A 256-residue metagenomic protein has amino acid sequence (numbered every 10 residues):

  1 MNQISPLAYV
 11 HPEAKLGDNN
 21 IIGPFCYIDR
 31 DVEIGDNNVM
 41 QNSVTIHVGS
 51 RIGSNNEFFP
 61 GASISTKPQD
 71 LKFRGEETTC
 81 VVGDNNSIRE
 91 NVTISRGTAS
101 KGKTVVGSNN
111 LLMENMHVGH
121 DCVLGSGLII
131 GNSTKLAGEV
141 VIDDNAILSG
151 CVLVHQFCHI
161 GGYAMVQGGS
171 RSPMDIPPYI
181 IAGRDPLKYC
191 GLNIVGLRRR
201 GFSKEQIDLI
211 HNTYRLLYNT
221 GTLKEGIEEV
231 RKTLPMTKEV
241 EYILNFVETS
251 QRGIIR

Functional and structural regions predicted by a protein language model:
M1-L7, P12-E13, D18-N19, N55 (+6 more regions): Terminal amphipathic alpha-helical/low-complexity segments used for targeting or macromolecular assembly
Q3-G183, L187-K188: Structural signal for interior beta-strand "rungs" in well-ordered beta-sheet cores of soluble enzyme domains
